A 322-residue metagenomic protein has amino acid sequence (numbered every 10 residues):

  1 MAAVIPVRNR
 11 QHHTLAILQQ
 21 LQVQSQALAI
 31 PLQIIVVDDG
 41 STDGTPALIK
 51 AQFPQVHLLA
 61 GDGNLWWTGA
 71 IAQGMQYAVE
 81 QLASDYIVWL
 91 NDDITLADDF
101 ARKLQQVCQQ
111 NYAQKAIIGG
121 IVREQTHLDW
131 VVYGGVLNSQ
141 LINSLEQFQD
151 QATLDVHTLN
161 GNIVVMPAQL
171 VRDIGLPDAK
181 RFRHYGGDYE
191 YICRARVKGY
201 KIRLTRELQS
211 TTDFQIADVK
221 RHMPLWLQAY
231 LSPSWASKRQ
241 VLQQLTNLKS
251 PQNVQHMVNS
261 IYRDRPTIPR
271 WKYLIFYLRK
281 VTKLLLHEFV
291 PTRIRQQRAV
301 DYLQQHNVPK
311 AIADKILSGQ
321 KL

Functional and structural regions predicted by a protein language model:
R10-S25: Short, well-formed alpha-helical segments that are part of the catalytic scaffolds of diverse glycosyltransferases
D38-A47: A conserved acidic beta->alpha catalytic loop
G61-Q81: Glycine-rich, basic loop-to-helix element that forms the pyrophosphate-binding segment of sugar-nucleotide handling
S84-T95: Short beta-strand-to-loop acidic/aromatic patch adjacent to the donor-nucleotide binding site
T95-Y133: Conserved donor NDP-sugar-binding/catalytic core segment of glycosyltransferases
L145-M166, Q240-L245: A recurrent flexible, glycine/aromatic-enriched loop bordering the glycosyltransferase active site that acts as
V164, L170-G175, R181-L208, F214: A short, conserved alpha-helix in the catalytic core of glycosyltransferases
C193, K201-I294: Active-site-adjacent helix/loop segment of glycosyltransferases that harbors family-specific signature motifs
